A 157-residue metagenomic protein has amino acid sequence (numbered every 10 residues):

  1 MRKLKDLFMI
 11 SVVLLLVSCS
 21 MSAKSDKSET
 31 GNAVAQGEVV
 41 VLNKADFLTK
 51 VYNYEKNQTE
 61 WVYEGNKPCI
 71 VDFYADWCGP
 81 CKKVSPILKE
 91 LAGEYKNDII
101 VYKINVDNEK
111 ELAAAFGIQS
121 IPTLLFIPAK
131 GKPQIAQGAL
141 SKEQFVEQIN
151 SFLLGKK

Functional and structural regions predicted by a protein language model:
M1-L48, K156-K157: N-terminal targeting signals for export/organelle localization
N43-P68: A short beta-strand-turn-helix
N66-C69, F73-W77, S120: Short pre-active-site segment immediately N-terminal to redox-active cysteine/selenocysteine motifs in thiol-based
N66-C69, N97-I99, A129: Loop/turn elements at helix/coil->beta-strand transitions in domains of secreted/extracellular proteins
P68, K110, F116-L125: Structural micro-motif
F73, V84-A92, K96-E111, I118: Thiol-based oxidoreductase modules, predominantly thioredoxin-like and allied folds used for disulfide exchange
D76-K83, T123: C-type cytochrome heme c attachment motif
S120, L125-K157: Non-catalytic, surface beta->alpha helical segment in thiol-disulfide oxidoreductase systems
